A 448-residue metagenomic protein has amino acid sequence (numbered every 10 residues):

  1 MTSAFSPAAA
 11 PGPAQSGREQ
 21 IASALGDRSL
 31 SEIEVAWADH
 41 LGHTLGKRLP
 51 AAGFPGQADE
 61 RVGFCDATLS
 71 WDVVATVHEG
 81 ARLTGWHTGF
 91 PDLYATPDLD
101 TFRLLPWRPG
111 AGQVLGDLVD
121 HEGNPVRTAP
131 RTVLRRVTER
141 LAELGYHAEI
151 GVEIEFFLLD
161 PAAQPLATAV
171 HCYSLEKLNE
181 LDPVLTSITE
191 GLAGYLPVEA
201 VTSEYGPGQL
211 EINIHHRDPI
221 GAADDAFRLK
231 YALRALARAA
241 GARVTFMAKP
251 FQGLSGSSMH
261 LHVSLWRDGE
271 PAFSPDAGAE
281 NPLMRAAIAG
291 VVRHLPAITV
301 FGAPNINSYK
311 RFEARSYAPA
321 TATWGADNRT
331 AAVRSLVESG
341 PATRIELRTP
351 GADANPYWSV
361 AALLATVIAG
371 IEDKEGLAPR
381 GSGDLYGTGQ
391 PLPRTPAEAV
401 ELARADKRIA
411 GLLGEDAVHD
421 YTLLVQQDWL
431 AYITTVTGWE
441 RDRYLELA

Functional and structural regions predicted by a protein language model:
T2-A448: Glycine-rich, acidic/polar active-site loops that bind/position phosphate-bearing ligands
